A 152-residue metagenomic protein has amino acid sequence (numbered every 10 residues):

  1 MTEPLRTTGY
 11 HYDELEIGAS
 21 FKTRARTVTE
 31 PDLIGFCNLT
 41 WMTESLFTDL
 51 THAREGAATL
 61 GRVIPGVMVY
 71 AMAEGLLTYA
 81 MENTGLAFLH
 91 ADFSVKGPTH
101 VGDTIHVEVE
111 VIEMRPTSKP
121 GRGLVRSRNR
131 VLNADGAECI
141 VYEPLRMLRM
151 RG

Functional and structural regions predicted by a protein language model:
M1-E16, T99-G152: HotDog/MaoC-like acyl-thioester-processing domains
M1-H90: Hot-dog-fold acyl-thioester-processing enzymes
A25, G97-T99: Structured beta->alpha junctions
D92-S94: Low-complexity, intrinsically disordered segments exposed to solvent
